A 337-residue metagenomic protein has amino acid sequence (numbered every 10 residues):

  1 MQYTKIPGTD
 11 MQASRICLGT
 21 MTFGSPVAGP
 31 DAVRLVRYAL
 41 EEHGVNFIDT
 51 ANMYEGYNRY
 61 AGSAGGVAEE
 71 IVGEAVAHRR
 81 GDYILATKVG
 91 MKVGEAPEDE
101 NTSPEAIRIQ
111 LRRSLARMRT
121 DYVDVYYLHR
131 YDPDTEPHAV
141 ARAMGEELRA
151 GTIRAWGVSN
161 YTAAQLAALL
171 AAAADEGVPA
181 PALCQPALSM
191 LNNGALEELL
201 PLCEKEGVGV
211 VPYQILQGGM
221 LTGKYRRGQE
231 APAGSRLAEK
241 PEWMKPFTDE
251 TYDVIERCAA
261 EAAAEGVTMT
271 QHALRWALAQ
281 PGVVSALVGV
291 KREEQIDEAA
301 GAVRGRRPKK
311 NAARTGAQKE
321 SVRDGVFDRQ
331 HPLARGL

Functional and structural regions predicted by a protein language model:
M1-Y83: N-terminal binding-site loop/beta-alpha segment at the start of enzyme catalytic domains that lines or forms
Q2, A32-V36, A68-A75, Q110 (+6 more regions): A general structural detector for well-ordered alpha-helical segments in enzyme core domains, enriched
C17-M21, D49-A51, A86-K88, Y126-H129 (+4 more regions): A cross-family glycoside hydrolase active-site/sugar-binding cleft signature
T20-P30, V93-R108, H129-T135: Active-site mouth loops of central-metabolism enzymes
V27-L40, T102-M118, L166-A171: Short, acidic/polar
Y54-R59, K92-E98, L221: A short acidic, helix-capping loop that chelates divalent metal ions and anchors anionic groups
G56, T135-G316, A334: Beta/alpha (TIM)-barrel catalytic core signal, keyed to glycine-rich beta->alpha loops juxtaposed to Asp/Glu that bind
L115-T135: Active-site groove signature of glycoside hydrolases
